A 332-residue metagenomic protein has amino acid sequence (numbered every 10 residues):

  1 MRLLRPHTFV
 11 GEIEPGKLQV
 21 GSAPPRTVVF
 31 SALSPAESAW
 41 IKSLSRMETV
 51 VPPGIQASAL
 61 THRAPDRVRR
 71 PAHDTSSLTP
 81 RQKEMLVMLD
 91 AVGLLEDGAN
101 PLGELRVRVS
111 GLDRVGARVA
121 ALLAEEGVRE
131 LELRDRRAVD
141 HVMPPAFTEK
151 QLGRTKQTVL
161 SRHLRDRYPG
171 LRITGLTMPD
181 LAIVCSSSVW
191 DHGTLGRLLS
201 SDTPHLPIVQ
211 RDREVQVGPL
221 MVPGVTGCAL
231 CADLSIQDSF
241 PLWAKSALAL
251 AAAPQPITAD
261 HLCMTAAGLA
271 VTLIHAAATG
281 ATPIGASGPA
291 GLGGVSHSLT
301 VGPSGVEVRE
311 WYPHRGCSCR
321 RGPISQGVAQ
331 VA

Functional and structural regions predicted by a protein language model:
M1-A332: Adenine nucleotide-associated cytosolic modules
